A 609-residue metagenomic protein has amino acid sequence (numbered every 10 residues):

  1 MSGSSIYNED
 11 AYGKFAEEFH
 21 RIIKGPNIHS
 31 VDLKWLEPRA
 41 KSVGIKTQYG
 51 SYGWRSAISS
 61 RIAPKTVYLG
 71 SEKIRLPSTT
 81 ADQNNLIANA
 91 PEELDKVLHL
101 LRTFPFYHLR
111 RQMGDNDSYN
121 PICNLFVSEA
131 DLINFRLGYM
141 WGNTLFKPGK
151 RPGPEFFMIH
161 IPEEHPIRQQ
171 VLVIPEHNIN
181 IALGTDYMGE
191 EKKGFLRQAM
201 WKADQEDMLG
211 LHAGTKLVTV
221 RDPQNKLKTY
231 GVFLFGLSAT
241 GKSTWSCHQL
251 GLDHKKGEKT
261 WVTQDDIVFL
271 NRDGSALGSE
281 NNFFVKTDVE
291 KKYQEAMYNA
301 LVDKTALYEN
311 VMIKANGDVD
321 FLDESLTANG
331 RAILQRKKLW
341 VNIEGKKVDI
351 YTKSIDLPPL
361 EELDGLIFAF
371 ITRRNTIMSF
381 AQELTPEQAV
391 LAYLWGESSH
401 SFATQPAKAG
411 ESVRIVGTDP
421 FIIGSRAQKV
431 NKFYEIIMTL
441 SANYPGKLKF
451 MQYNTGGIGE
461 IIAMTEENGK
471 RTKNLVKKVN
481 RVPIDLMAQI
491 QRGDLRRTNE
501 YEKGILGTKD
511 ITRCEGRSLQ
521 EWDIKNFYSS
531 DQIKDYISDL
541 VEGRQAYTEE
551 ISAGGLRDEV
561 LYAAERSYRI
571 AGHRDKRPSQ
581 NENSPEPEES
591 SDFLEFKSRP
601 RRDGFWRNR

Functional and structural regions predicted by a protein language model:
M1-M188: Long, basic/Gly/Ser/Thr-rich N-terminal segments that mediate initial subcellular attachment or targeting
S2-S59, N310-R607: Conserved NTP phosphate-binding and transfer environment spanning the P-loop NTPase/kinase superfamily
L109, M208-V218, T260-I267: A short glycine-rich, hydrophobically flanked beta-strand micro-motif that places a catalytic Asp/Glu for divalent metal
G114, D186-E190, R221-P223, A239-T240 (+4 more regions): Short, glycine-/Ser/Thr-/acidic-enriched flexible segments
E190-V220: N-terminal pre-Walker A segment at the start of P-loop NTPase domains
Q205-E206, P223, L252-V262, T439-L448: Secondary-structure transition/capping motifs at alpha-helix termini and the adjoining loop/turn into the next element
R221-K255: Glycine-rich phosphate-binding P-loop
K259-A332: Conserved nucleotide-sensing/catalytic segment adjacent to the nucleotide-binding pocket in NTP-handling enzymes
